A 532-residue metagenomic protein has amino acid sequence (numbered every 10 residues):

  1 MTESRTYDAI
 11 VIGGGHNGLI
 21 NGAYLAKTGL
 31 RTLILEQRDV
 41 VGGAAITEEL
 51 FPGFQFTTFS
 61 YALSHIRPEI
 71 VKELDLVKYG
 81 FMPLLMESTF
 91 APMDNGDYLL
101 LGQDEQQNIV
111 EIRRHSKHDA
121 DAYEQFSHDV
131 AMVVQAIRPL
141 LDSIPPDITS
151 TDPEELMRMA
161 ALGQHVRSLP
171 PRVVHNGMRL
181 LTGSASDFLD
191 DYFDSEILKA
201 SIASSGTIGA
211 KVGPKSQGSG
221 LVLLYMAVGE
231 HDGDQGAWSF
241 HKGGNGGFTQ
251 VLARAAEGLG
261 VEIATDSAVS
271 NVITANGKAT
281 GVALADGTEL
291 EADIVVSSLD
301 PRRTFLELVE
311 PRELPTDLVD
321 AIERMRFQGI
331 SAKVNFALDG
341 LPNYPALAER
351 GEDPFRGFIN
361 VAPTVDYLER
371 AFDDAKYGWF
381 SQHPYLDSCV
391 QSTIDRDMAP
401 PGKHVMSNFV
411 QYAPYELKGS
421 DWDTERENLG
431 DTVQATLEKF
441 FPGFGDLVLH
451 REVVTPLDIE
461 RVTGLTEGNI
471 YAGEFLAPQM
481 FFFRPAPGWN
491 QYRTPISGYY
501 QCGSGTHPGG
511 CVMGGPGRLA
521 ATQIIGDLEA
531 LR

Functional and structural regions predicted by a protein language model:
M1-A9, K27-T28, M480-F482, A486-P487 (+2 more regions): Extreme N-terminal leader/targeting segments of oxidoreductases
M1-V40, A44-A45, I112, H118 (+3 more regions): Structural core of flavin- and non-heme-iron oxidoreductases, emphasizing the beta-strand/alpha-helix scaffold
E3-T149: N-terminal glycine-rich phosphate/pyrophosphate-binding loop and immediately adjacent elements
S60, S504-I525: A conserved FAD-binding loop/helix module that cradles the flavin
A131-L259, L465-Q479: Active-site/ligand-binding neighborhood in enzyme catalytic cores
S195, K199-K215, N360-A362, W379-Q391 (+1 more regions): A glycine-rich dinucleotide-binding beta-alpha-beta segment and adjacent secondary-structure elements that constitute
F240-K242, V261, A268-A399: Mid-domain catalytic core of redox enzymes that form a hydrophobic substrate pocket/lid adjacent to a catalytic redox
L341-P342, D373-Q382, W422-R461: Flavin-binding catalytic cores
